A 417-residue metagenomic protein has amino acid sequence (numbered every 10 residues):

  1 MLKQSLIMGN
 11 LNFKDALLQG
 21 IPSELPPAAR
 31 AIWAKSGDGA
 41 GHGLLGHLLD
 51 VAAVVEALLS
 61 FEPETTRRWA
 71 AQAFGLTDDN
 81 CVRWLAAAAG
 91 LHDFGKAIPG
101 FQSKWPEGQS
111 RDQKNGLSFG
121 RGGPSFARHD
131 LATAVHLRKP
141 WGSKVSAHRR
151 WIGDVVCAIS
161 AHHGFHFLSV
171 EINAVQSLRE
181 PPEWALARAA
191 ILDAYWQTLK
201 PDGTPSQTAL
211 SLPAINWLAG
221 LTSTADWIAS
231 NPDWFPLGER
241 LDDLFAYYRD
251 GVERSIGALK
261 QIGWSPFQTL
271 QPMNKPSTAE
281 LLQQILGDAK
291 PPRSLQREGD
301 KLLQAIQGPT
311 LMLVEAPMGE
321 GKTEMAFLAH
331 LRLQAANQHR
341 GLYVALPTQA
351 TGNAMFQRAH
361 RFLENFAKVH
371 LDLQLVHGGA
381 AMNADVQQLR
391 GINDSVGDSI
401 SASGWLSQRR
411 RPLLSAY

Functional and structural regions predicted by a protein language model:
L2-S277: Accessory nucleic-acid engagement/destabilization modules that flank
W84, L311-L313, G341-Y343: Residue-level preference for the first positions of well-ordered beta-strands
H166-V170, G352-A354, M382-Q388: Switch/connector loops and helix/strand junctions flanking conserved nucleotide-binding motifs in nucleotide-processing
S277-E315: Conserved pre-motif I regulatory segment
G308-H330: Walker A/P-loop
T323-Q338, R358: Walker A/P-loop NTP-binding motif
G341-F362, H377-A381: Conserved Walker A/P-loop ATP-binding site and its immediately adjacent core in helicase/helicase-like ATPase domains
A359-Y417: A substrate-engagement module of RecA-like helicase motors
